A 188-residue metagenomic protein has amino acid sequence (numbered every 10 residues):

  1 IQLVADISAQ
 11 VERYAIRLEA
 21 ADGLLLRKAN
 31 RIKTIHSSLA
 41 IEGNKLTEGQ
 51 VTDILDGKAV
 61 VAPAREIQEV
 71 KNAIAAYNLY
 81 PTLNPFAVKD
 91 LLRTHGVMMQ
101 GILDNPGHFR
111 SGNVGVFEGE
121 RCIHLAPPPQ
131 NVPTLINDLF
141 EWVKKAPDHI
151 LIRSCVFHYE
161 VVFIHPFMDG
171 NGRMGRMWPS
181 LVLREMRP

Functional and structural regions predicted by a protein language model:
I1-P188: FIC/Doc superfamily catalytic core
